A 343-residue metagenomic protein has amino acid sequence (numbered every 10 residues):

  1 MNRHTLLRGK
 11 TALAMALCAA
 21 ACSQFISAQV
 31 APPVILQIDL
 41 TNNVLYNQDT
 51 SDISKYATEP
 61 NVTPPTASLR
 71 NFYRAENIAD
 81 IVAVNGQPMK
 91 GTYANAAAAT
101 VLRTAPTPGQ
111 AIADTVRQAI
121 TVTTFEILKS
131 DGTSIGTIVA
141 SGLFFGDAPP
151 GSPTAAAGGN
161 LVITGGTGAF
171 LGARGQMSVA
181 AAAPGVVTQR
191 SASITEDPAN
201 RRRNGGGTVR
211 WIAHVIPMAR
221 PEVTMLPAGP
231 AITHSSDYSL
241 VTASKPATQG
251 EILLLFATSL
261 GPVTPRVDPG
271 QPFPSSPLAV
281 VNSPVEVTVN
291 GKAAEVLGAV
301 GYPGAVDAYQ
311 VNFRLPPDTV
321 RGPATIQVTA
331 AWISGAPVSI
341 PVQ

Functional and structural regions predicted by a protein language model:
N2-A14: Bacterial N-terminal signal peptides that target proteins for export
A12-Q24: Bacterial N-terminal signal peptides
A28-A155: Extracellular or lumenal secretory-pathway regions
Q37, V122-T124, N160, Q176-S178 (+5 more regions): Beta-strand secondary-structure signal
Y46-T50, N61, L69-D114, P217-Q343: A sequence-level detector for low-complexity, Ser/Thr- and acidic-rich stretches
Q118-I194, F313: Acidic, glycine-rich flexible loop segments
T137-V139, N160, R174-S178, R210-I212 (+3 more regions): Well-ordered beta-strand positions in beta-sheet-rich domains
A180-M218: Compact beta-sheet-dominated globular domain cores
